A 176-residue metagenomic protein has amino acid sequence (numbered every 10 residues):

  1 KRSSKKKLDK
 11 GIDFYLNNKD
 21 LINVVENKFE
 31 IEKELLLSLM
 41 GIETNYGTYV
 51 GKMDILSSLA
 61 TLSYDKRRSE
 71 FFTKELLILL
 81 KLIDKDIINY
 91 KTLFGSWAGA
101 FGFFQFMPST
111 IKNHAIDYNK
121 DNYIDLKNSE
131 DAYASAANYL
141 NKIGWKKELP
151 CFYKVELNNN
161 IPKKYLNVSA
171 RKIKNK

Functional and structural regions predicted by a protein language model:
K1, M40-T44, D54-S57, K154-P162: Acidic helix-start/capping segments at beta-turn-to-alpha-helix junctions
R2-D13, N17, K66, E70 (+2 more regions): Substrate-binding clefts and substrate-entry loops adjacent to catalytic sites of polymer-processing enzymes acting on
S4-I42, G51-S57, T61-F72, I78: Export/targeting segments at the very N-terminus of extracytoplasmic proteins
L16, T73-K85, Y90-F94: A contiguous strand-loop segment
N27-I31, G41-T48, A60-Y64, K81-I88 (+3 more regions): Sec-exported extracytoplasmic/periplasmic mature domains
E34, K74, K127, D131: Short, well-structured alpha-helical interface segments that form or flank functional binding sites
Y49-M53, L93-F94: Short, solvent-exposed loop/turn and secondary-structure capping segments
N89-K176: Flexible, glycine-rich surface segments
